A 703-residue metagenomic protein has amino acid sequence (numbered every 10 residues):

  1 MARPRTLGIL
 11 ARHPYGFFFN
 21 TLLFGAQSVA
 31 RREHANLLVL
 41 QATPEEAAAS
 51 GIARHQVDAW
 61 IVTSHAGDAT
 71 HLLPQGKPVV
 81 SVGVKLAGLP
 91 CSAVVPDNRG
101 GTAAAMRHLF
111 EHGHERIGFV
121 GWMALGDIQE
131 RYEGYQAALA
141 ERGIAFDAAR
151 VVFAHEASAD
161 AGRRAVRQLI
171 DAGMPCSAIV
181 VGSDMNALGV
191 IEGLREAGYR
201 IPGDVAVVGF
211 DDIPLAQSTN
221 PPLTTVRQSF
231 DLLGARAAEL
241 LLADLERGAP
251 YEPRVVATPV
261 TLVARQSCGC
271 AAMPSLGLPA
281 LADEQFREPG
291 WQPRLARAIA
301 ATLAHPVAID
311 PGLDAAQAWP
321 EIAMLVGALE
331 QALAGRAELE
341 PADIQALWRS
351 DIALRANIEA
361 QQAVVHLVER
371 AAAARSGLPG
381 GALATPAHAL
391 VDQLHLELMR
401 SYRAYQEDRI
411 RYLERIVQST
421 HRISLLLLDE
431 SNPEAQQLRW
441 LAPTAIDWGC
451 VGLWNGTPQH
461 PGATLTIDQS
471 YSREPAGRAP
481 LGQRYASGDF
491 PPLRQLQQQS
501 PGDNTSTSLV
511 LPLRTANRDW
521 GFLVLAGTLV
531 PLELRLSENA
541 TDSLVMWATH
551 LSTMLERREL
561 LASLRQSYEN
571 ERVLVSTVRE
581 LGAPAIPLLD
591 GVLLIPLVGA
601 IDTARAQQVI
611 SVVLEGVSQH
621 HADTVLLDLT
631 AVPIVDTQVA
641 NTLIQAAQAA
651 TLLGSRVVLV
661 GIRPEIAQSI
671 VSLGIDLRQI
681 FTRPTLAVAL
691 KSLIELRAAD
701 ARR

Functional and structural regions predicted by a protein language model:
M1-R107, E111, D171, P175 (+1 more regions): Alpha-helical recognition/docking segments in bacterial nutrient-uptake and carbohydrate-utilization systems
A11-T21, V39-A48, A93-A104, V120-A165 (+4 more regions): Hinge/beta->alpha junction and helix N-cap segments in small-molecule ligand-binding domains
E33, R167-L276: Flexible loop/turn connectors
S275-A301, G380-E430: Signal-transmission linkers at sensory-effector interfaces
L313-P320, I358, L425-Q469, S611-H620: Helix-loop-beta substructure at the N-terminus of cytosolic sensory domains that couple signal/ligand detection
L367-R375, Q393-S401, A516, S543-S563 (+1 more regions): Signal-transmission/dimerization alpha-helices at domain junctions
L378-A384, G502-N504, W520-A548, T553-M554: Regulatory loop-to-helix N-cap segments in sensory/regulatory domains that couple ligand/signal detection
Q498, T505-T515, D519-V524: A short, aliphatic-rich beta-strand micro-motif
